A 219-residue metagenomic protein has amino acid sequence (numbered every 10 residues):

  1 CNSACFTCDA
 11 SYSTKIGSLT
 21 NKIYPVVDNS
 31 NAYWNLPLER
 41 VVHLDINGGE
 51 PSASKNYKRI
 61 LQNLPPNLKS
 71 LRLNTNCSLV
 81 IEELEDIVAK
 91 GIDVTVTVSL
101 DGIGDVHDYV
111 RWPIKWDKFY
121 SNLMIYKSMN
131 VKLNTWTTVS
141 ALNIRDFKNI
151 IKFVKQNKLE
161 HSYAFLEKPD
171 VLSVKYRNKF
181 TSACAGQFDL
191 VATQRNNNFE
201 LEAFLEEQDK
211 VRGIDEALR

Functional and structural regions predicted by a protein language model:
C1-P25, P37-L38, A192-R219: N-terminal pre-core extensions flanking Radical SAM catalytic domains
D9-D28, E39-S54, P66-E82, K90-S121 (+2 more regions): Core AdoMet radical
P25-N35, R59-I60: Helicase-associated low-complexity regulatory tails and linkers flanking the ATPase motor
N35-L36, V88: A general structural signal for stabilizing positions within well-ordered secondary structure
N56-Q62, E82-V88, D146-K148: Distinct, well-ordered alpha-helical segments
L61, R111-K115, N149-I151: Short secondary-structure boundary/capping segments
L64, I87, Y126-M129: Hydrophobic helix-cap positions at the C-terminus of alpha-helices in RecA-like/P-loop ATPase nucleotide-binding cores
R72, I92-T97, D117-R219: Conserved C-terminal portion of the radical SAM core fold that forms the substrate/S-adenosylmethionine-binding
